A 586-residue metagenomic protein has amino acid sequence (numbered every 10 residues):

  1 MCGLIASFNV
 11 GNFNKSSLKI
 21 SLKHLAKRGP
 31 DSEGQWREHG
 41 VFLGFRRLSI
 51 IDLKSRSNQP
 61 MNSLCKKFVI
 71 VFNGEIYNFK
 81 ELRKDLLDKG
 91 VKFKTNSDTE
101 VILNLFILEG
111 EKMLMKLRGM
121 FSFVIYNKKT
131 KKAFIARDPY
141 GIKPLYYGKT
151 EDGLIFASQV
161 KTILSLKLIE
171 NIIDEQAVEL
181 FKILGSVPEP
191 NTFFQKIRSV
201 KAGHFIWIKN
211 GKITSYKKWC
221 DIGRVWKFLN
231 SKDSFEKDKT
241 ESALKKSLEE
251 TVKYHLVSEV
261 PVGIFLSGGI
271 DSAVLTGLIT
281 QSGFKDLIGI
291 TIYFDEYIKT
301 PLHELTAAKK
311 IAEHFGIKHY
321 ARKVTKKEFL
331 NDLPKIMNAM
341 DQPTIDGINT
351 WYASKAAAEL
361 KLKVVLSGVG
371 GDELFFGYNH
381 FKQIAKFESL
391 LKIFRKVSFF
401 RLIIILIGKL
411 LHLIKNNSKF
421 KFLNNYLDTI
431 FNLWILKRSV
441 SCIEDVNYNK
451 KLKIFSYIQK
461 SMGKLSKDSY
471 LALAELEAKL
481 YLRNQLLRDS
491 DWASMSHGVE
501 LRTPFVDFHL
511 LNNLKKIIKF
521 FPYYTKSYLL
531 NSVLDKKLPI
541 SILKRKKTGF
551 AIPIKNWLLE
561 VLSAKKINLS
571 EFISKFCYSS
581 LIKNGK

Functional and structural regions predicted by a protein language model:
M1-A339, K536, S541-R545, S570 (+2 more regions): Cysteine-centered catalytic environments shared across enzyme families
M1-L4, I20, K112, S165 (+6 more regions): Adenosyl-5′-phosphate
R56, V71-F72, A243, T344-I348 (+5 more regions): A conserved catalytic-core signature of glycosyltransferases
D98-T99, R118-M120, E175, A273 (+6 more regions): Conserved glycosyltransferase catalytic-site signature
I317, Q342, L362: Short glycine/serine/threonine/alanine-rich loop segments
K326-G347, N447, Y457-I458: Mobile, glycine- and charge-enriched loop segments and immediately flanking short secondary-structure elements within
P334-N338, H380-Q383, W557-L559: Short low-complexity, flexible loop/linker segments enriched in glycine and/or proline with clustered acidic
Y352-I414, Y481, L487-L510: Active-site adenylate/phosphate-handling loop in enzymes that bind or generate adenylated species
